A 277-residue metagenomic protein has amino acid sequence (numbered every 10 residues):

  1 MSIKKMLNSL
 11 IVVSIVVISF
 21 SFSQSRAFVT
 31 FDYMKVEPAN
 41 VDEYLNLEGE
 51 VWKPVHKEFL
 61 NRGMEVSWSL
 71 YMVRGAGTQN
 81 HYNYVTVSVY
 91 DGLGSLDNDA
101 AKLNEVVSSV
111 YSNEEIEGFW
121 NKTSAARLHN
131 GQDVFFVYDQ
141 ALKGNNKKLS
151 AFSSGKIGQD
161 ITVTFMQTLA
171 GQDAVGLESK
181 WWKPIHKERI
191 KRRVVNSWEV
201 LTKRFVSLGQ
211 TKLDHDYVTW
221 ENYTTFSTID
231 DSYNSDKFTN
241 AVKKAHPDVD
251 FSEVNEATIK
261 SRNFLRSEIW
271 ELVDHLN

Functional and structural regions predicted by a protein language model:
M1-R26: Bacterial Sec-dependent N-terminal signal peptides
S23-S108, G118-N277: Short S/T/G/P-rich N-terminal loop/turn motif that feeds into the first structured element of a domain
